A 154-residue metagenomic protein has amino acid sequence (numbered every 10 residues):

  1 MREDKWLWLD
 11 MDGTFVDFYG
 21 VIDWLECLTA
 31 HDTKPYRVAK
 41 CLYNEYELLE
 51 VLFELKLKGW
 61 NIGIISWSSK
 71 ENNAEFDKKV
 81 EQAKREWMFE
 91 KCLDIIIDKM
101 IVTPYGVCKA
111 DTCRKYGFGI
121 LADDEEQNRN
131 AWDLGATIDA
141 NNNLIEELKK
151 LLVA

Functional and structural regions predicted by a protein language model:
E3-W8, D12-W87, K91: Alpha-helical substrate-recognition element adjacent to the catalytic core
F18, K109-A110, N128-N130: Short, well-ordered alpha-helical microsegments
F53-K56, R114, R129, D133: Surface-exposed amphipathic alpha-helices with a cationic face
N61, I96-K99, A136: Conserved beta-strand segments of alpha/beta enzyme cores
N61-G63, I101, I120: A structural signal for isolated positions on well-ordered beta-strands in alpha/beta enzyme cores
I65, T103-Y105, A140: Conserved beta-strand termini and adjacent loop/short-helix elements that scaffold enzyme active sites in alpha/beta
R85, D94-F118: Donor nucleotide-activated moiety binding/catalytic core segment of transferases that use nucleotide-activated donors
F118-V153: Acidic, Mg2+-coordinating phosphoryl-transfer loop and its flanking beta/alpha structural elements, shared across
